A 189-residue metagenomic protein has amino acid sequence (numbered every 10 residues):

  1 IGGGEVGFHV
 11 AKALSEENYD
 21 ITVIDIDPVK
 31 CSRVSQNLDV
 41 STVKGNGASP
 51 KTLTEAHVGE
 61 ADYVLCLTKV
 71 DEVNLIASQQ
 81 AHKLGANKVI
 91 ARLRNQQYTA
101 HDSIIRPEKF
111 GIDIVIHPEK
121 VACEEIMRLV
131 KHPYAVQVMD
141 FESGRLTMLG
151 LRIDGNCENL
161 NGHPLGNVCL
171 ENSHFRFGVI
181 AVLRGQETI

Functional and structural regions predicted by a protein language model:
I1-I189: Cytosolic regulatory regions of ion transport systems
